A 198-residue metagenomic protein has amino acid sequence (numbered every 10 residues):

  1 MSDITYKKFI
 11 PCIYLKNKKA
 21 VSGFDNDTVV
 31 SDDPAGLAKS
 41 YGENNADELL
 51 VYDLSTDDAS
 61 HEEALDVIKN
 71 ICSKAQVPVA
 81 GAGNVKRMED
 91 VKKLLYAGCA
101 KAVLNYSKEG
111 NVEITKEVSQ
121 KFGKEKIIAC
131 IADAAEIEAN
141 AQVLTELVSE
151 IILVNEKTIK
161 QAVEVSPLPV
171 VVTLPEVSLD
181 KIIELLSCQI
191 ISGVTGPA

Functional and structural regions predicted by a protein language model:
M1-V79, V85-E89, K93, K124-A129 (+2 more regions): Conserved N-terminal beta1-alpha1 strand-loop-helix module at the mouth
L65-D66, A97-G98, E117-Q120: Short low-complexity, flexible loop/linker segments enriched in glycine and/or proline with clustered acidic
V67, I137-C188: Active-site/ligand-binding-proximal alpha/beta "capping" segment
P78, V103-S107, P169: Short, acidic/small-residue loops that bind anionic groups at enzyme active sites
N84-V85, E176: Active-site metal-binding loops of divalent metal-dependent hydrolases
K92-I114, I151-T158, P175-E176, I183-A198: Glycine-rich phosphate-binding active-site loops on the catalytic face of alpha/beta enzymes
N111-L147, I182, S187-I190, T195-A198: Short histidine
